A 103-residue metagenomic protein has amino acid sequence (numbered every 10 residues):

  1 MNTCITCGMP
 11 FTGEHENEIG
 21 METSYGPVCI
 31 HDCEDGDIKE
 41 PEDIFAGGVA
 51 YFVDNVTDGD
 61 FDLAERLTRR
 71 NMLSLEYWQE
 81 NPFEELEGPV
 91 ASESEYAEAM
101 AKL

Functional and structural regions predicted by a protein language model:
N2-I5, A101-L103: N-terminal pre-domain and mature-chain start segments
C4-C7, C29-D32: Short cysteine-rich clusters marking metal-coordination/redox-active sites
C7-N17: Short Cys/His-rich Zn2+-coordinating modules
E16-G26: Short linker/helix segments within small regulatory modules
I30-Y51: Short metal-binding segments enriched for Cys and/or His
I44-V53, A64-M72: Amphipathic alpha-helical segments in structured regions that serve as interaction surfaces
V56-G59: Charged, low-complexity interaction regions
F61-L103: Short flanking/linker segments adjacent to small metal-binding domains or redox-active Cys/His motifs
